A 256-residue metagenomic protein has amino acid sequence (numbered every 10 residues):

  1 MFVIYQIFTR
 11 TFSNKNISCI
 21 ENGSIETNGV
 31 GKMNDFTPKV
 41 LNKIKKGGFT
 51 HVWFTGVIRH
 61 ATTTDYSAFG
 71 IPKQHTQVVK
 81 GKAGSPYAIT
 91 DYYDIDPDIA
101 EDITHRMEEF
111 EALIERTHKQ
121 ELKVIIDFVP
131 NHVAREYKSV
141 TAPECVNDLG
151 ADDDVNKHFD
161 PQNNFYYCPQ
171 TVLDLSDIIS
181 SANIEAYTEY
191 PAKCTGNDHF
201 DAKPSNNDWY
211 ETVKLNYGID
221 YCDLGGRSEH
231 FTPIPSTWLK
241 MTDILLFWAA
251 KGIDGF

Functional and structural regions predicted by a protein language model:
M1-K123, N131-V133, K138-A142, V146-N164 (+3 more regions): N-terminal structural segment of carbohydrate-active enzymes
